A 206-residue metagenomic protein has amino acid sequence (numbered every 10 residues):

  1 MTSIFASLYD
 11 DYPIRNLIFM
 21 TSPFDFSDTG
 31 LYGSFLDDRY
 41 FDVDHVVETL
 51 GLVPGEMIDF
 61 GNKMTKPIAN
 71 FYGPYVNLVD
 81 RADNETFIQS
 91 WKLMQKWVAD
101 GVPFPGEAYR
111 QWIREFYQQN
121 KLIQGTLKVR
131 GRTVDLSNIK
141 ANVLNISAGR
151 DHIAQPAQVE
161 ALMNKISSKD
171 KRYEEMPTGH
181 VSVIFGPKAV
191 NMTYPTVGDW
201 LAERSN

Functional and structural regions predicted by a protein language model:
S3-E107: Alpha/beta-hydrolase-fold enzymes
D11-Y12, L136-K140, K165-S168: Short, conserved loop/helix-junction motifs that constitute active-site signature segments in enzyme catalytic cores
F116-D135: Active-site nucleophile elbow and catalytic-triad environment of alpha/beta-hydrolase enzymes
I139-K140, N145-S147, D151: Short beta-strand/loop motif that positions the catalytic acidic residue of the alpha/beta-hydrolase fold
A141, Q155-N164: Short alpha-helix in the alpha/beta-hydrolase fold that links the catalytic acid
P156, Y173, P177-M192: Catalytic histidine-centered segment of alpha/beta-hydrolase-like enzymes
T196-R204: C-terminal alpha-helix
